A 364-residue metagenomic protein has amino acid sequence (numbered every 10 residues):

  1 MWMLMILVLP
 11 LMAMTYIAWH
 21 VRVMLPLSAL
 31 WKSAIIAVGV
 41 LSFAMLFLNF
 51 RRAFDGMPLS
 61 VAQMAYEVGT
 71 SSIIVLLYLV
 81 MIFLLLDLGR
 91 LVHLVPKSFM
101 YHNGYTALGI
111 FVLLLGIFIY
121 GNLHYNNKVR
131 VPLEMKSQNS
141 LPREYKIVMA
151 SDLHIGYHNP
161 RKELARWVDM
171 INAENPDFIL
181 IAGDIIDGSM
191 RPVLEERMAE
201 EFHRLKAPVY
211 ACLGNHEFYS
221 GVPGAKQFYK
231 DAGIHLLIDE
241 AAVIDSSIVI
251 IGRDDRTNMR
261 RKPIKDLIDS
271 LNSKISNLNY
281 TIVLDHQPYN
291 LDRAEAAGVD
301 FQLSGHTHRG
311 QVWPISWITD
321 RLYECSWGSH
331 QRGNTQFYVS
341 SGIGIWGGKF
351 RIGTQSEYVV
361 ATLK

Functional and structural regions predicted by a protein language model:
M1-I6, H124-V131, R191-A199, G224: Short N-terminal secondary-structure initiator segments
M1-N126: Non-catalytic terminal accessory segments
N103, L114-S140, G156-K162: Hydrophobic alpha-helical transmembrane segments in integral membrane proteins
K136-K364: Soluble catalytic domains of enzymes that build or remodel membrane lipids, polysaccharides, and related
